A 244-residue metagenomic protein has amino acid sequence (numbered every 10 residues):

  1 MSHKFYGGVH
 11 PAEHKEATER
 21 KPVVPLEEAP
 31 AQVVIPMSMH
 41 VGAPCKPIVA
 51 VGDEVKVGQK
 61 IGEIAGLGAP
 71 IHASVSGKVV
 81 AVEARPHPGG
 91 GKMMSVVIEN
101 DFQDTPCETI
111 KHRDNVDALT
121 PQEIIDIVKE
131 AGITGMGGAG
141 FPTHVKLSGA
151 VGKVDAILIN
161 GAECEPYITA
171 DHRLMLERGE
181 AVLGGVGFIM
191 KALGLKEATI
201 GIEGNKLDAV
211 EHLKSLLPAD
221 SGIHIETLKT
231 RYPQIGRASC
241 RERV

Functional and structural regions predicted by a protein language model:
M1-I48: N-terminal, Lys/Arg-enriched amphipathic/low-complexity engagement segments that precede the first folded domain
C45-E54, G58: Short histidine-centered loop motifs in beta-beta connectors
V55-A69, E83-P86, M94-N100: Short hydrophobic beta/alpha edge segments that flank linear recognition/processing sites
G77-V79: Conserved hydrophobic positions within beta-strands
P106-T134, A156-I159, E226-R243: Phosphate/diphosphate-binding glycine-rich loops and adjacent basic-rich segments that engage nucleotide
V154-T169: Residues forming anionic-ligand binding surfaces in small-molecule and nucleic-acid pockets of primarily soluble enzymes
L176-L193: Histidine-anchored nucleotide/phosphate-binding helix
K196-R241: Hydrophobic alpha-helical positions that pack around
